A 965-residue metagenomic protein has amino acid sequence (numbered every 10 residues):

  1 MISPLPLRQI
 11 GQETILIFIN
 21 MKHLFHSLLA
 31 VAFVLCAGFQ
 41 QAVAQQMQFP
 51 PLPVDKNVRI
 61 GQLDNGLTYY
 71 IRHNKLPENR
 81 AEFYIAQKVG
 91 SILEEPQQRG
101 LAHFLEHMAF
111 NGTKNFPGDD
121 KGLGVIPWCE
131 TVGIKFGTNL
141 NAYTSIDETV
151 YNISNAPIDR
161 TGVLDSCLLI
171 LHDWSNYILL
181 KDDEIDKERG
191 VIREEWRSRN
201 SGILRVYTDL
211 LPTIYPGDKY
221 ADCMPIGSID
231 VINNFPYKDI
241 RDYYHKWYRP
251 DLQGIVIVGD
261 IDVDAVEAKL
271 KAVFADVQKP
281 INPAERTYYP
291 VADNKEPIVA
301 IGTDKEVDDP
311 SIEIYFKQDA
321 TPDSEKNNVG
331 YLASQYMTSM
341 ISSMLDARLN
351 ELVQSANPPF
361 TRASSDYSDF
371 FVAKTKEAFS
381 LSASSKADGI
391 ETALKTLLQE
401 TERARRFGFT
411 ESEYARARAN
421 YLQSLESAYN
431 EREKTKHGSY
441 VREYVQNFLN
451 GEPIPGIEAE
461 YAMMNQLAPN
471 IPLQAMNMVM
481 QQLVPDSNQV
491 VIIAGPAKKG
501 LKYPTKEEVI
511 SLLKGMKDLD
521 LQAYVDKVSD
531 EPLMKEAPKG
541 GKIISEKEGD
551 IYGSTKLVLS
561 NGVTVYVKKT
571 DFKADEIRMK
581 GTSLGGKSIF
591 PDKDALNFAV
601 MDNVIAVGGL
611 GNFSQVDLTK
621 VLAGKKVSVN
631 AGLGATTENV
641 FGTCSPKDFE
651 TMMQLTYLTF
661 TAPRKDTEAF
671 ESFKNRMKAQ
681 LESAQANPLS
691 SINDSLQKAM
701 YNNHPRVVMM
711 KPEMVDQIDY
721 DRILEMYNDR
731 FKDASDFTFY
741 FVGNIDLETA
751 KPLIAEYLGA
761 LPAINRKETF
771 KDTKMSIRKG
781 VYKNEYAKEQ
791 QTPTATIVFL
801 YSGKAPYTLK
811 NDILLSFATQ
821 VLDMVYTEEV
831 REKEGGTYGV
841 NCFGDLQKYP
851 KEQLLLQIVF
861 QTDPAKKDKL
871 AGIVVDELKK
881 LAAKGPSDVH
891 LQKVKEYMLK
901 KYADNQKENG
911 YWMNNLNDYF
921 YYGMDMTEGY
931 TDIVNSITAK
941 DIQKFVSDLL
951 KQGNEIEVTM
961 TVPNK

Functional and structural regions predicted by a protein language model:
M1-Q46: Bacterial Sec-dependent N-terminal signal peptides
V43-Y70, D262-N350, Q354-A356, A415-A419 (+9 more regions): Proteolytic maturation boundary segments
Y70-R72, P77-E94, G100-A102, D120-D173 (+14 more regions): M16 family metallopeptidases and their MPP-like homologs
L101-A109, I341, M601: Active-site His/Glu-centered metal-binding helix of metallohydrolases
M108-D120: Metal-associated gating/positioning segment near the N- to mid-region
E184-L252, V256-V258, V263-K271, Q278-Y288 (+1 more regions): Hydrophobic, small-residue-rich alpha-helical packing segments that form membrane-like cores
Y248, F731-K732: Flexible, low-complexity linker/tail segments at the boundary of structured domains
I723: OB-fold/S1-family RNA-binding modules
